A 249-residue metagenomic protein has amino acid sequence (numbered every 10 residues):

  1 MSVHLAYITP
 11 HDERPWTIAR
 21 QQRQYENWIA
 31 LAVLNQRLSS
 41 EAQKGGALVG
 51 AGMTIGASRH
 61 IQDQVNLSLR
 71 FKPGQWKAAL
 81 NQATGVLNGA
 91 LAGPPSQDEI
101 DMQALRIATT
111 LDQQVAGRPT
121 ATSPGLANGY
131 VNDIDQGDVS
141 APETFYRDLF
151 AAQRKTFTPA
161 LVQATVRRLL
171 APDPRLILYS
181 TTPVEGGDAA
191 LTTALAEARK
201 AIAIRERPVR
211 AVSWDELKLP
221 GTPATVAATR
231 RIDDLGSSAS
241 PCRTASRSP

Functional and structural regions predicted by a protein language model:
M1-R20, Q24-N27, L31-S39, Q43 (+4 more regions): Proteolytic maturation boundary segments
A32-D63: M16/MPP (pitrilysin/insulinase) zinc-metallopeptidase core fold and M16-derived inactive scaffolds
E41, S58-A116, D138-V139, A151-T156: M16/insulysin-pitrilysin zinc metalloprotease superfamily fold
G50-M53, S68, G236: Short structured motifs
G117-V131: Hydrophobic, mid-to-C-terminal alpha-helical segments
